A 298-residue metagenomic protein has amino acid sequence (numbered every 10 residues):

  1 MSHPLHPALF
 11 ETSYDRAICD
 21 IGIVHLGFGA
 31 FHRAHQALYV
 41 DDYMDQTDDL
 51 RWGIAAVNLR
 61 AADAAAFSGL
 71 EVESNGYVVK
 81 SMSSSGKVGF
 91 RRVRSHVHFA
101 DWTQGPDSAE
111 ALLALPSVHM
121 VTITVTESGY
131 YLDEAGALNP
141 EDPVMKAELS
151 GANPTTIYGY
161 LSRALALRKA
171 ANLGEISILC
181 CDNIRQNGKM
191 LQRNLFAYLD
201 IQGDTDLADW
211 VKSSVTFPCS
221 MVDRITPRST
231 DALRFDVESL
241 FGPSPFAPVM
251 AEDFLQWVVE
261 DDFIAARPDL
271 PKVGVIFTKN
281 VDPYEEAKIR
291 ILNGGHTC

Functional and structural regions predicted by a protein language model:
M1-C298: Substrate/ligand-engaging "lid" and interaction regions
